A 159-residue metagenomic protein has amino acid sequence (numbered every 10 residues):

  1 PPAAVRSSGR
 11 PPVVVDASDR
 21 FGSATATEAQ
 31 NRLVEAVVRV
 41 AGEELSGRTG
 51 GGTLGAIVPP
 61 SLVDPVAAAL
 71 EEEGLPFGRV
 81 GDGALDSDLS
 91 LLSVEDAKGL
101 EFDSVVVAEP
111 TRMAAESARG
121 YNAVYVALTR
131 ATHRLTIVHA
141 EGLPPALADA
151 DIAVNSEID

Functional and structural regions predicted by a protein language model:
P1-T25: Conserved coupling/interface region of RecA-like P-loop/ASCE motor cores
F21-T27, N31, V38-T136, P145-D159: Core RecA-like ATPase module of SF1/SF2 helicases and allied nucleic-acid translocases
H139-A140: Short secondary-structure boundary segments
